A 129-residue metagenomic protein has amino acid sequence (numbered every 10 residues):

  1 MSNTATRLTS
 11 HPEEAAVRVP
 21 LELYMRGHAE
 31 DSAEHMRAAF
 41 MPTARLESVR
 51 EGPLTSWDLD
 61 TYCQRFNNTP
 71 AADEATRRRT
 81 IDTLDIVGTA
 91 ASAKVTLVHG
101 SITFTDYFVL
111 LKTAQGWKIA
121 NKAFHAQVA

Functional and structural regions predicted by a protein language model:
M1-E34, A38-P42: Short, low-complexity N-terminal intrinsically disordered segments enriched in polar/charged residues
S2-A5, W57, K118: Terminal "cap-and-tail" regions of soluble proteins that handle hydrophobic small molecules
S10, H35, A39-P42, P53-T55 (+3 more regions): Residue-level signal for alpha-helical context at structural boundaries
P12-A16, R45-T103: Surface-exposed, charged secondary-structure patches
V17-R18, R37, T89-A91, W117: Generic alpha-helical hydrophobic packing signal
G27, V98-H99, F108: Amphipathic, hydrophobic secondary-structure cores in small proteins
F40, L97-H99, A123-F124: Short beta-strand segments enriched in hydrophobic/aromatic residues within well-folded beta-rich domains
T103-A129: Short beta-strand edge/turn micro-motifs at domain boundaries
